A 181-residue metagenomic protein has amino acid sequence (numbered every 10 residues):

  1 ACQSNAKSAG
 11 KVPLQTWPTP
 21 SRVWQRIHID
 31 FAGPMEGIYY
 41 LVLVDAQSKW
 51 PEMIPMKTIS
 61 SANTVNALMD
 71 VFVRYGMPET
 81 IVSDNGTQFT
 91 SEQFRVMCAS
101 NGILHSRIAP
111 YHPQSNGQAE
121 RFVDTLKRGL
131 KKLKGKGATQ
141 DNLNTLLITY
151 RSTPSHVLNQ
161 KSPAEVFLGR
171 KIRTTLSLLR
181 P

Functional and structural regions predicted by a protein language model:
A1-R128, T153, V157-P181: Retroviral integrase
L133-T145: Short, charged, surface-exposed loops that flank catalytic or proteolytic processing sites
